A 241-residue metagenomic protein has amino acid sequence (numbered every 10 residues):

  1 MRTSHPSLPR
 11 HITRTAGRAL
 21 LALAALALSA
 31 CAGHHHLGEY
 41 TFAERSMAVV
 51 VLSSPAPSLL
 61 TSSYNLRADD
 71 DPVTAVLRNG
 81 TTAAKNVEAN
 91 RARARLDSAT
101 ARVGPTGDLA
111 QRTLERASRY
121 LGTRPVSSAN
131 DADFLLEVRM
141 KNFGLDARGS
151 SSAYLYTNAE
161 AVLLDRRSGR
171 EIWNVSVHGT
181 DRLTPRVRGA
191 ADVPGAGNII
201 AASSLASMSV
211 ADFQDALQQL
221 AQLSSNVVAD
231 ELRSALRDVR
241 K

Functional and structural regions predicted by a protein language model:
R2-L20: Bacterial N-terminal signal peptides that target proteins for export
R18-S29: Bacterial N-terminal signal peptides
C31-A43, P57, L121, R167 (+1 more regions): C-terminal/domain-edge helix-coil "capping" segments
C31-L109, A229-K241: A structural "domain/chain start" motif
A32-L37, A129-H178, R182-V187: Surface-exposed short loop/turn segments
D97-D146: Short, solvent-exposed, polar/charged sequence segments at loop or secondary-structure edges
A99-A110, S150-Y154, A206, V210-A221 (+1 more regions): Solvent-exposed, acidic/flexible segments
